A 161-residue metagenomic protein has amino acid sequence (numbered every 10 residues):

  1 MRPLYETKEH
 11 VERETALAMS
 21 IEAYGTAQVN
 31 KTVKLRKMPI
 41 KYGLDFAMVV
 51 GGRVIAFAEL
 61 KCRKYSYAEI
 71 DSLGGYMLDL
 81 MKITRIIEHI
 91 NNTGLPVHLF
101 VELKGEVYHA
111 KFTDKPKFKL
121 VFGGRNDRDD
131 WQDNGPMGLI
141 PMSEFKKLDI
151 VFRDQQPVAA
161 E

Functional and structural regions predicted by a protein language model:
M1-M38: Acidic-basic catalytic patches of nuclease active cores, encompassing PD-(D/E)XK and other metal-cofactor nuclease
Y5, E9, S20-A23, G52 (+1 more regions): Non-catalytic C-terminal interaction segments of nucleic acid-processing enzymes
K37-P39, L99-E106: Acidic carboxylate-rich catalytic motifs and surrounding loops in phosphoryl-/glycosyl-chemistry enzymes
Y42: Beta-rich catalytic cores
F46-M48, G52-A68: Conserved catalytic cores of phosphodiester-cleaving nucleases, focusing on short active-site segments
F57-E59, V97-E102: A structural signal for short, well-ordered beta-strand segments and their strand-loop junctions that often border
R63-R85: Mg2+/Mn2+-dependent nuclease catalytic core
I83, I87-F100, H109-F112: Acidic, metal/cofactor-coordinating or nucleic-acid-engaging core segments within structured domains
